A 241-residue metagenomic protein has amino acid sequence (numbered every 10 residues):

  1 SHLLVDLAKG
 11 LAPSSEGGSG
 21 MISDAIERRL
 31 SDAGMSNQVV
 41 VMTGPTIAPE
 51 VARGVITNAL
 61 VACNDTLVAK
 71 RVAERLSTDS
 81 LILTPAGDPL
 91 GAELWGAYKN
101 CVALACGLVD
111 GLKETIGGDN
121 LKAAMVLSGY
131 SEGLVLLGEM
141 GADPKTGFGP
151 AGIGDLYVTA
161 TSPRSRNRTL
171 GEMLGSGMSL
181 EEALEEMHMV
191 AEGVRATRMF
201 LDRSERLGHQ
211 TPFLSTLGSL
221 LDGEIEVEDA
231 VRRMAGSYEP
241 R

Functional and structural regions predicted by a protein language model:
S1-G54, V72-E74: Rossmann-like NAD(P)(H) cofactor-binding subdomain of soluble oxidoreductases
K9-L11, T43-I47, D65, G87-A92 (+4 more regions): Glycine-rich beta-alpha junction loops
S19-I26, V126, Y130, N167: Amphipathic alpha-helical segments in well-structured domains
E27, D32-A33, K70, H188 (+2 more regions): Non-transmembrane, aqueous-exposed alpha-helical and coiled segments at domain scale
R29-Q38, I56-T146: Internal alpha-helical scaffold of NAD(P)-dependent oxidoreductase catalytic cores
K99, C106-D110, G138-R241: NAD(P)-dependent Rossmann-like dehydrogenase/reductase catalytic/cofactor-binding core
